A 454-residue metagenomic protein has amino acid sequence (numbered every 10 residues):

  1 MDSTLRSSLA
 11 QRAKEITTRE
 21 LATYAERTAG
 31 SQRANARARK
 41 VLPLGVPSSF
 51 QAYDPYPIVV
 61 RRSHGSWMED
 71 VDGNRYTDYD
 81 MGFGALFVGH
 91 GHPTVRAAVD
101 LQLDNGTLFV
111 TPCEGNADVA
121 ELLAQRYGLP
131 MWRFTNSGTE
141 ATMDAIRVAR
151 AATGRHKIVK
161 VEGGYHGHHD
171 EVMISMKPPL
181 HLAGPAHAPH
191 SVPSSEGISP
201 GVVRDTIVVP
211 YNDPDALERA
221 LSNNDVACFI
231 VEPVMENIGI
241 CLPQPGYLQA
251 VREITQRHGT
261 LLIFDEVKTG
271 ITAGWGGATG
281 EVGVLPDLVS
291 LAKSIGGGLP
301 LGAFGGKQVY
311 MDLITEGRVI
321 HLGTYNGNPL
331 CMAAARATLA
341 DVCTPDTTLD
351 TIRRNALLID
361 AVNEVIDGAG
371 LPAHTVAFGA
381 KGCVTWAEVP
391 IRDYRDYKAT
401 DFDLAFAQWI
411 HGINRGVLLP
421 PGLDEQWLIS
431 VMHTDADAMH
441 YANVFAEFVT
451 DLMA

Functional and structural regions predicted by a protein language model:
M1-A454: Conserved N-terminal phosphate-binding loop of PLP-dependent enzymes in the Aspartate aminotransferase
